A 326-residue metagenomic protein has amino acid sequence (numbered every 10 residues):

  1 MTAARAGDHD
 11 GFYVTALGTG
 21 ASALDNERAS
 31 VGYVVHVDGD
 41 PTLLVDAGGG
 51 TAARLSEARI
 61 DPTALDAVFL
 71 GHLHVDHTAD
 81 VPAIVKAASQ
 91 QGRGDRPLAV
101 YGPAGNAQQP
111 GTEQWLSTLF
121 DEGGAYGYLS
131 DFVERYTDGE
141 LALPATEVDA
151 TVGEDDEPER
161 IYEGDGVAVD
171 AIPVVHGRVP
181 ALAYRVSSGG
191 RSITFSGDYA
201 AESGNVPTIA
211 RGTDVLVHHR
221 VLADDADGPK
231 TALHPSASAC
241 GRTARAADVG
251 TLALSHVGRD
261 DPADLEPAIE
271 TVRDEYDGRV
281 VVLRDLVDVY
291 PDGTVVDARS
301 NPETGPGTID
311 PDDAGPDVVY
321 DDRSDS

Functional and structural regions predicted by a protein language model:
T2-I193, R273, R279-V296, D312-G315 (+1 more regions): Binuclear metal-dependent hydrolase catalytic cores
G92, L116-T118, A244, R259-D264 (+1 more regions): A general structural signal for short secondary-structure boundary/capping elements
V174, D198-Y199: Residue-level structural signal for beta-strand termini and adjacent loop
S192, Y199-D288: Cap/insert and terminal regions of metallo-dependent hydrolase folds
D297-D313: A polyampholytic, Gly/Pro-enriched intrinsically disordered region
